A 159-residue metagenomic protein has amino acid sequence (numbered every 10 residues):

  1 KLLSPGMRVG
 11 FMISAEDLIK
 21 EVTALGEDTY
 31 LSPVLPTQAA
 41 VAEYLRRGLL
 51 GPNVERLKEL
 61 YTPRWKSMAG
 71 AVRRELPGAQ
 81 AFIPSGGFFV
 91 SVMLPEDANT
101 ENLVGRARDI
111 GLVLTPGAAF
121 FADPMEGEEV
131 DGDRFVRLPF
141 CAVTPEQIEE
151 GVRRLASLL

Functional and structural regions predicted by a protein language model:
K1-E59: Conserved core segment of the aminotransferase class I/II
A15-E16, R46, M93-P95, C141-V143: Residue-level recognition of strand-loop junctions within catalytic nucleotide-signaling folds
A42, E55-A69, Q80-L94, L103-G105 (+1 more regions): Conserved glycine-rich beta-strand-loop-beta hairpin in the small C-terminal domain of fold type I
A79, F120-E128: Short beta-strand/turn micro-motifs at beta-sheet edges
D109, G127-L159: PLP-dependent enzyme catalytic core of the Aspartate aminotransferase-like
V113: Residue-level detector of anion-binding/catalytic polar loops
